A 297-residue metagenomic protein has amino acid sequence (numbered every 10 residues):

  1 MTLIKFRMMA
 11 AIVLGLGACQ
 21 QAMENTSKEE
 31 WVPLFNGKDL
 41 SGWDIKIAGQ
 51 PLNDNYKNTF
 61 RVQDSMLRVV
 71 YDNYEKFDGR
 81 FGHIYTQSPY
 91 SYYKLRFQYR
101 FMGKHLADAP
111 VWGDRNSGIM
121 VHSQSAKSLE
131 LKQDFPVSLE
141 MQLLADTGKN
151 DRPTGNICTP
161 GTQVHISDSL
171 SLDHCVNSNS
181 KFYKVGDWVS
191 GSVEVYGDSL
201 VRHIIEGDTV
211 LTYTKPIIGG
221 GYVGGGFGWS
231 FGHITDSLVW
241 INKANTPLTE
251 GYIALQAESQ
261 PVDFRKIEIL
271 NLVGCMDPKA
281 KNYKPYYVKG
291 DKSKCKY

Functional and structural regions predicted by a protein language model:
M1-S27: Bacterial Sec-dependent N-terminal signal peptides
I12, V201, A280-Y283: Generic low-polarity alpha-helical segments
C19-G274, P278: Carbohydrate-interacting regions of secretory-pathway proteins
V273-Y297: Primarily marks secretory-pathway-exposed extracellular/lumenal segments that are disulfide- and glycosylation-prone
